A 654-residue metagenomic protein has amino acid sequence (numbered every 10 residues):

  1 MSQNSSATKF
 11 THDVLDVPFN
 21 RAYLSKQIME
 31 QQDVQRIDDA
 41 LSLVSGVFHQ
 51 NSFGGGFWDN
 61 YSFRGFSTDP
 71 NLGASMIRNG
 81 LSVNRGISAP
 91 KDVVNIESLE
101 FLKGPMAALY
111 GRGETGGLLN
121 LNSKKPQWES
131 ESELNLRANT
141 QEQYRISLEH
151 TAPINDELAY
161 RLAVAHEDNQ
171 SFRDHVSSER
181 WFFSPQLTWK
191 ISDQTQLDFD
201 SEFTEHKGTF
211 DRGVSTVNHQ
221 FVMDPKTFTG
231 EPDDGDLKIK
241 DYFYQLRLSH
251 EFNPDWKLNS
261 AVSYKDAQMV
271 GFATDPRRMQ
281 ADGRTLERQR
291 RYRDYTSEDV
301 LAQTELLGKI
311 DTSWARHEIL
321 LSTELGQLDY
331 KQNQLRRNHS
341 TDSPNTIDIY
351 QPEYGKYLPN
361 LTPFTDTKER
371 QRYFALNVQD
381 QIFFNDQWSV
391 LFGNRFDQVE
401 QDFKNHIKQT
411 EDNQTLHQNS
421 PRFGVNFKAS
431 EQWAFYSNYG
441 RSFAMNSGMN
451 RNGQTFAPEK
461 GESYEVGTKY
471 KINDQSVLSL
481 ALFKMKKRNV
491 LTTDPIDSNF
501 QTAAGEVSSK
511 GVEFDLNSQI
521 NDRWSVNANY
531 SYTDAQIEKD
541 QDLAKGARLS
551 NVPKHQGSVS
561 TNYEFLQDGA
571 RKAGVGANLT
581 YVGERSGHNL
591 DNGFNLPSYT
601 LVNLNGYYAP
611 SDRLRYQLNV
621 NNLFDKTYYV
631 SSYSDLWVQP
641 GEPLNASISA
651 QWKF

Functional and structural regions predicted by a protein language model:
S5-V14, P18-R21, D38-L81: Extracytoplasmic beta-strand/coil segments of soluble accessory domains associated with Gram-negative outer-membrane
L72, R85, V94-E97, A108-P185 (+4 more regions): Outer-membrane beta-barrel translocator/receptor signature
N79-P105: Short acidic/polar hinge/loop motifs at secondary-structure boundaries that mediate gating or recognition
E167, S171, W181-E251, Y264-S297 (+4 more regions): Acidic/polar loop-and-plug regions of large Gram-negative outer-membrane beta-barrel proteins
K190-S192, S297, R316-L328, T367-K487 (+3 more regions): Structural signature of Gram-negative outer-membrane beta-barrels, strongest in the C-terminal barrel of TonB-dependent
R247-S263, A267-A273, K428, A434-F435 (+2 more regions): Membrane-embedded beta-barrel scaffold of Gram-negative outer-membrane proteins
K484, A503-N589, F624, Q651-K653: Gram-negative outer-membrane beta-barrel transporters
V526, T580-H588, Y607-F654: C-terminal beta-signal and adjacent terminal beta-strands/loops of Gram-negative outer-membrane beta-barrel proteins
